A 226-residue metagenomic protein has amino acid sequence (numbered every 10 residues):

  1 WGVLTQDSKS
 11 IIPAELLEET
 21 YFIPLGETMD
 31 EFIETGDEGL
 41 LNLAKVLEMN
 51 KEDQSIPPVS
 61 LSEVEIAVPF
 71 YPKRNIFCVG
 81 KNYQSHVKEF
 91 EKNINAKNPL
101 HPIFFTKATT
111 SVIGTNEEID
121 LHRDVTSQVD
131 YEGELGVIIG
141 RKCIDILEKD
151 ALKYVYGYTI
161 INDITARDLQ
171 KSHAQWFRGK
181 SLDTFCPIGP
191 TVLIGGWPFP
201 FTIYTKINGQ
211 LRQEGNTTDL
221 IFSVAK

Functional and structural regions predicted by a protein language model:
W1-N98, P102: N-terminal non-catalytic cap/leader segment that marks the start of a structured domain
D7-K9, T110, Q210: Well-ordered beta-strand scaffold positions
L41-K45, P57-V59, E65, N82 (+2 more regions): Catalytic-pocket segment enriched in acidic/His residues
I66-V68, E91-N95, I119-V129, C143-D150 (+2 more regions): A generic local secondary-structure boundary/capping motif
K88-E91, T115-E118, R123-D124, D145-A151 (+3 more regions): A short secondary-structure junction signal
A96-G114, Y131: Structural signature of FAD isoalloxazine-binding scaffolds in flavoprotein oxidoreductases
G114-A151, Y156, I160-T165: Non-heme Fe(II) oxygenase catalytic core, chiefly the N-lobe of the double-stranded beta-helix
